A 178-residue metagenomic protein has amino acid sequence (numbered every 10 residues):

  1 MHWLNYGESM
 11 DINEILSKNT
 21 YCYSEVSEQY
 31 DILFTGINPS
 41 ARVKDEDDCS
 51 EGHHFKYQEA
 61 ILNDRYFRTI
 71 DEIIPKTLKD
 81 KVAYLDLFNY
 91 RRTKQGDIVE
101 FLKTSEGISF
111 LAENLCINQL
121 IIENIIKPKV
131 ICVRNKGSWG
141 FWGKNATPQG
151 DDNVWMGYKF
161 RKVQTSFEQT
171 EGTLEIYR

Functional and structural regions predicted by a protein language model:
M1-I73, E168-Y177: Active-site and ligand/interface coordination hotspots across diverse enzymes and nucleic-acid-associated assemblies
L33-T35, A83-L85, V130-C132, E175: Hydrophobic/aromatic beta-strand patches that form the interior of the parallel beta-sheet core in alpha/beta enzyme
I37-R42, F88-R92, K136-G140: Short, solvent-exposed loop/turn segments at secondary-structure junctions
C49-N63, Y90-A112: Surface-exposed cleft-lining segments at the edges of enzyme active sites
R65-K76, I121, I126, S138: Amphipathic alpha-helical segments that form well-ordered structural scaffolds and often line/cohere around active
K76-D97: Short, contiguous, well-structured surface segments enriched in hydrophobic/aromatic residues
I98-R178: Glycine/proline-rich loop-helix segments at beta-alpha junctions forming the active-site rim of enzyme cores
